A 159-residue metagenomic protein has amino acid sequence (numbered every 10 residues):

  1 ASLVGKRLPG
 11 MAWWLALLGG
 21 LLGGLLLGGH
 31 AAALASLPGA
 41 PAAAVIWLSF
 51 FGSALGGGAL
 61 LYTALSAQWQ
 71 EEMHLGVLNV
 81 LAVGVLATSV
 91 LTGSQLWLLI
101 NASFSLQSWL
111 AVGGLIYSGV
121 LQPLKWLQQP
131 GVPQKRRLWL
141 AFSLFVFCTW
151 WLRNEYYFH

Functional and structural regions predicted by a protein language model:
L3-K135, F142, C148: Long, contiguous internal "core" modules enriched in hydrophobic/ aromatic residues
W150-H159: Juxtamembrane boundary at the C-terminal end of a transmembrane helix
